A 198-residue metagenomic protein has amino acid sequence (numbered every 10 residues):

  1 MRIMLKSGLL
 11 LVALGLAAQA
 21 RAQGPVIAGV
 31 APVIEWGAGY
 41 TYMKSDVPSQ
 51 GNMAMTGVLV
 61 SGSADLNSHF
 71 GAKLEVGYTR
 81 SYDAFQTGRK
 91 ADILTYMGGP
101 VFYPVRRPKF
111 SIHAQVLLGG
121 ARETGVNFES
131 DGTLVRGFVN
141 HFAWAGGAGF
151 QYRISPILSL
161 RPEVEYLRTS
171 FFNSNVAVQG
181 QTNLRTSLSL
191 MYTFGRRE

Functional and structural regions predicted by a protein language model:
M1-L9: Bacterial N-terminal signal peptides that target proteins for export
A13-G37, G195-E198: Outer-membrane beta-barrel biogenesis signature
Q23-G24, S61-G132, H141-W144, Y152 (+2 more regions): Gram-negative (and chloroplast) outer-membrane scaffold detector with strong preference for beta-barrel transmembrane
I27-D46, A114-V116, N183: Transmembrane beta-strand segments of Gram-negative outer membrane beta-barrel proteins
G39-Y42, Y96-M97, E198: Detector for outer-membrane/organellar transmembrane beta-barrel domains, recognizing the amphipathic beta-strand
T41-S61, V139-N140: Surface-exposed strand-loop-strand hairpins of Gram-negative outer-membrane beta-barrel proteins
S45-P48, D83-R89, S130-R136, F172-V178: Extracellular loop and loop/strand-boundary signature of outer-membrane beta-barrel proteins
S155-E198: Predominantly the C-terminal beta-signal and adjacent terminal strand-loop region of outer-membrane beta-barrel
